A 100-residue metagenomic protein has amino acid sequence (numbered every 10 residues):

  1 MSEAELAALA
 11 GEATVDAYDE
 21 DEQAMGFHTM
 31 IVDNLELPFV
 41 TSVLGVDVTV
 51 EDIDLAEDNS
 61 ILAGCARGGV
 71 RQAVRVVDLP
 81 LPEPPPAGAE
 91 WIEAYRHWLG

Functional and structural regions predicted by a protein language model:
M1-P38: Mixed-charge, Lys/Arg-rich low-complexity intrinsically disordered regions
M1-S2, L6, P82-P85, W98-G100: Preference for intrinsically disordered or flexible, low-complexity segments and adjacent hinge/connector residues
A13-D16, A89-G100: Long, low-complexity intrinsically disordered regions
F39-V43: A short beta-strand micro-motif
V46-D54: Short beta-strand-centered aromatic/proline hotspots
E57-G64: Short aromatic-glycine-enriched beta-strand elements
V70-L79: A short macromolecule-binding patch
